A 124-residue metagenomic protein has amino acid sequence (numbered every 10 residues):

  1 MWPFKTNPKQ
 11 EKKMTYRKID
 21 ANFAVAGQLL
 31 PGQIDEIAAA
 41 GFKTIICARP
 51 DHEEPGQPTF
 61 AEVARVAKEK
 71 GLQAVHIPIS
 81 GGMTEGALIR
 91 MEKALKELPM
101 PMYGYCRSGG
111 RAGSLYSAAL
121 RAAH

Functional and structural regions predicted by a protein language model:
W2-Y103, S114-H124: Cys-dependent protein tyrosine phosphatase-like superfamily
C106: Short cysteine clusters
G109: Substrate/cofactor-recognition hotspot
